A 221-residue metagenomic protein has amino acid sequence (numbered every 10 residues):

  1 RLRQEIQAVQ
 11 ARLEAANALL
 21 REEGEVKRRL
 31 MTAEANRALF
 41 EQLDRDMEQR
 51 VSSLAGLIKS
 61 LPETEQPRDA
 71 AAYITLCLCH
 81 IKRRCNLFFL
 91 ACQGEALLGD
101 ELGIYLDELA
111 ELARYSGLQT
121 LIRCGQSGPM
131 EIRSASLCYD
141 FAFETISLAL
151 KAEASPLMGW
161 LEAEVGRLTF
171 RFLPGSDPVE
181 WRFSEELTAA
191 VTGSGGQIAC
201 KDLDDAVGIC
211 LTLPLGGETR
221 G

Functional and structural regions predicted by a protein language model:
R1-N36: Conserved signal-transmission helix
R28, T32-A38, G117-E144, G166: Conserved short strand/loop->alpha-helix "switch" segment adjacent to the catalytic nucleotide/phosphoryl-transfer site
L43-C124: Conserved DHp (HisKA) dimerization/phosphotransfer helix of two-component histidine kinases, i.e., the long coiled-coil
R50-L57, L61, E131-W160, A190: Conserved ATP-binding N-box helix of the HATPase_c
P156-R171: Short beta-strand/loop element within the Bergerat-fold HATPase_c
R171-P178, L215: Glycine-rich acidic phosphate-binding loop
P178-C210: ATP phosphate-binding glycine-rich loop and adjacent ATP-lid/helix-beta elements within ATP-binding kinase/ATPase
G216-G221: C-terminal end segment of the histidine kinase catalytic
